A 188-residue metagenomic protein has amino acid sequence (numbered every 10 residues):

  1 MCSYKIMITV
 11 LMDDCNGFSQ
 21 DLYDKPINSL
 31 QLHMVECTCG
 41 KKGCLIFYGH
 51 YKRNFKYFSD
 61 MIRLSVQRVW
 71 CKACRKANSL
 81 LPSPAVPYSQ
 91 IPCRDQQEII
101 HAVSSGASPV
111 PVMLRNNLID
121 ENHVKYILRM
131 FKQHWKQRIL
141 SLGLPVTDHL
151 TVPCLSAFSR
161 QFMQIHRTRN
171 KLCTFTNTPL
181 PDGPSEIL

Functional and structural regions predicted by a protein language model:
M1-M7, M12, K42-M61, S83-P84 (+1 more regions): Proteins with a high burden of low-complexity, intrinsically disordered sequence enriched in S/T/G/P/A and R, requiring
M1-S19, L32, E121-N122, Q137-L188: Long C-terminal interaction/binding lobes of large macromolecular proteins
C2, C15, C37-C39, C44 (+4 more regions): Generic recognition of cysteine residues
K5, K25, K41-K42, K52 (+7 more regions): Context-gated lysine
I6-I8, I27, I46, I62 (+7 more regions): Weak global preference for isoleucine
F18-S19, G49, P92, D120: Helix N-terminus capping/helix-initiation residues
Q20-W70, S79-P82: N-terminal juxtadomain amphipathic helix that follows a signal peptide/anchor or precedes a small N-terminal auxiliary
W70, R75-R160: Short, positively charged, Gly/Tyr-enriched micro-motifs that form contact patches at catalytic or ligand/partner
